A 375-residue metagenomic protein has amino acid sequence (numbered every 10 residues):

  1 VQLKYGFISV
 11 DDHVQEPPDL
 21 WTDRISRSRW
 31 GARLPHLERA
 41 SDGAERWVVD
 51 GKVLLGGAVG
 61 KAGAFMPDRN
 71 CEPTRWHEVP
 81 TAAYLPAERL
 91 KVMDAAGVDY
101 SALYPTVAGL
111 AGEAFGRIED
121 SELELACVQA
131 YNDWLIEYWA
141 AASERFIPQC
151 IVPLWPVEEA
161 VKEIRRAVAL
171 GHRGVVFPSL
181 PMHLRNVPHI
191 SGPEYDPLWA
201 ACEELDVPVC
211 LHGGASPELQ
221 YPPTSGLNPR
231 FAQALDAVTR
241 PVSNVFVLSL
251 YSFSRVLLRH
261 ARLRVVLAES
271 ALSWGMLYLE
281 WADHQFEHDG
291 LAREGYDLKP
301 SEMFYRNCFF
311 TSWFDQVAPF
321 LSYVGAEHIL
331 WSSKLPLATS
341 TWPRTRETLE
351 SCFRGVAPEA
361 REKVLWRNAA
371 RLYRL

Functional and structural regions predicted by a protein language model:
V1-I8, E16-E72, H77-P80, L85-Y100 (+9 more regions): Mid-to-C-terminal alpha-helical segments outside catalytic/metal-binding sites
I8-Q15, C210-G214: Histidine-centered catalytic micro-motifs
D19-T22, E113-G116, Y221-T224, L277-W281 (+2 more regions): Short aromatic-enriched loop/helix-cap "lid" or pocket-rim segments at secondary-structure transitions that line
D68-T74, G109-L123, E158: Surface-exposed, active-site-proximal loop segments in enzymatic domains
T74-A83, I118, F146-E158: Active-site mouth loops of central-metabolism enzymes
Y104-G109, G213-L219, L335-L337: Short glycine-enriched loops at secondary-structure junctions
P105-E119, S179-N186: Glycine-rich, proline-tolerant flexible connector loops at the mouths of alpha/beta enzymes
L123-E124, W139-F146, V152, E158 (+1 more regions): Catalytic pocket-lining loop regions of alpha/beta-barrel enzymes, especially the amidohydrolase/enolase/GH5 lineages
